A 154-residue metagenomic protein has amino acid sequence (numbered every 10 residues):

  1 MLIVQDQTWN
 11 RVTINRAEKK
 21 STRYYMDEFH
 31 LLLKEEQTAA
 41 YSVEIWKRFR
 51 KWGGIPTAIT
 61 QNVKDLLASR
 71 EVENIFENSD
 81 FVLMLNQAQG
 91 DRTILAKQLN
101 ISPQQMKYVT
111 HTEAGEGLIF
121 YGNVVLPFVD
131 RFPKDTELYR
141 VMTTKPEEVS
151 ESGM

Functional and structural regions predicted by a protein language model:
M1-V109, K134: Conserved P-loop NTPase motor cores
I3-I14, E18, H111-M154: Conserved P-loop NTPase motor module
